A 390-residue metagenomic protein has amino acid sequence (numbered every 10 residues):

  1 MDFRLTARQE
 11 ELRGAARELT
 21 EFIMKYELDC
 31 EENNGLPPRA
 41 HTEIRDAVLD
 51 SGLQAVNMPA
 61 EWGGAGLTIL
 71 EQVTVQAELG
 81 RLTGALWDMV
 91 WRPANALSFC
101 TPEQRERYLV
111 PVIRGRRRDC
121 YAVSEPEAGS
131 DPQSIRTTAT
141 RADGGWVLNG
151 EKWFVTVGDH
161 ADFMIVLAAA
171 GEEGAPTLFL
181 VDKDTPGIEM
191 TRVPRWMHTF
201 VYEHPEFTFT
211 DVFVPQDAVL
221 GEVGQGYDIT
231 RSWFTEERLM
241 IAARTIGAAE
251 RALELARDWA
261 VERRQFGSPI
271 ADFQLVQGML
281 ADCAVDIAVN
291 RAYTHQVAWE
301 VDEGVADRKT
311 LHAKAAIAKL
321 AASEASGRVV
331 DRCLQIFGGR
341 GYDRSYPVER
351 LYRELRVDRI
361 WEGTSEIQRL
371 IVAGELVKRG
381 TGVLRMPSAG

Functional and structural regions predicted by a protein language model:
M1-L82, L86-W87, F99-Q104, P111 (+4 more regions): Alpha-helical interface subdomain recognition
G52, V75-L79, C100, A168-G171 (+2 more regions): Short Ser/Thr-interspersed hydrophobic loop/turn segments at strand-loop and sheet-helix junctions that line or gate
G115-V123: A short, Trp-centered hydrophobic/proline-enriched beta-strand micro-motif
E127-S130, F154-V157, A169-A170, W196-E203: Short Gly/Pro-enriched turn/cap motifs at secondary-structure boundaries
S134, D184-P215: Flexible, small-/acidic-enriched active-site or ligand-binding loops
N149-T191: A short core secondary-structure module
W153-G158, T199, V357-T364: Glycine-rich phosphate/pyrophosphate-binding beta-alpha loops
P205-S232: A short, charged helix-loop
